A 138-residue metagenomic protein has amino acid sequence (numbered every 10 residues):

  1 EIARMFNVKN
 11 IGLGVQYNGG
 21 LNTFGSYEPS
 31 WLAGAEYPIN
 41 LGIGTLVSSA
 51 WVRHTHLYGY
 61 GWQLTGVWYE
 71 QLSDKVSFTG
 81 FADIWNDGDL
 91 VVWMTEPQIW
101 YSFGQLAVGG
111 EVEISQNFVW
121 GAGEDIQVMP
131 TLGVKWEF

Functional and structural regions predicted by a protein language model:
E1-I2, A33-A35, L64-G66, P97 (+1 more regions): Membrane-embedded beta-strands of outer-membrane beta-barrel proteins, especially the hydrophobic/small aromatic
I2-A50: Gram-negative (and chloroplast) outer-membrane scaffold detector with strong preference for beta-barrel transmembrane
G14-Q16, G109, G133: Ordered hydrophobic segments in well-structured contexts
G25, G121-E124: Short, solvent-exposed loop/turn segments at secondary-structure boundaries
I39-A107, E111-V119, W136-F138: Outer-membrane beta-barrel transmembrane domain signature
N86, G123, T131: C-terminal active-site rim and adjoining tail of enzyme catalytic domains
E96-Q98, D125-V128: Short, charged/polar low-complexity linear motifs in solvent-exposed/disordered segments
I126-F138: Outer-membrane beta-barrel "beta-signal"
